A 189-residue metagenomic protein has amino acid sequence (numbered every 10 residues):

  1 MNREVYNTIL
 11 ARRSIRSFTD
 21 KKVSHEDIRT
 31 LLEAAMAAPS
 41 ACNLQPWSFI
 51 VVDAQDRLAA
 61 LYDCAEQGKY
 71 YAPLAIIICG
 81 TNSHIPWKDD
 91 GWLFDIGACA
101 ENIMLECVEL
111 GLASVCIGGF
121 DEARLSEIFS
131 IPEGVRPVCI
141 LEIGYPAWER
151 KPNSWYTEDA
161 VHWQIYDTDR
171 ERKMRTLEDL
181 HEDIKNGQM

Functional and structural regions predicted by a protein language model:
M1-M189: Acidic, surface-exposed loops and disordered segments
